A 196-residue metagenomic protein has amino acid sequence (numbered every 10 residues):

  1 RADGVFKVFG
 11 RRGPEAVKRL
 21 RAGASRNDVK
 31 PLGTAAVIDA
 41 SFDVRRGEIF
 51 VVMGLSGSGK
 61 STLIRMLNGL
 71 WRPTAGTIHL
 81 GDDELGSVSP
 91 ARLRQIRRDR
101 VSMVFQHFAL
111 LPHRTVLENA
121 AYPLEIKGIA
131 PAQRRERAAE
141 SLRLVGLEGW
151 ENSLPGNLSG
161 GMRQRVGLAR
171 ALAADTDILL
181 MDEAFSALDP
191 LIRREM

Functional and structural regions predicted by a protein language model:
K18-R26, D83-E84, A121, E125-G128 (+1 more regions): Conserved ABC ATPase "signature" region
N27-G33, L85-S102, I126, P131-A132: ABC ATPase NBD coupling module
N68: Helix-to-loop junction immediately C-terminal to a conserved catalytic motif
G76-E84: Conserved ABC transporter NBD signature motif
R114-A121: Short coil-to-helix segment of the ABC ATPase nucleotide-binding domain corresponding to the Q-loop/switch region
L154-L158, M162: Conserved ABC ATPase signature
A173-D177: A short, proline-enriched helix->beta-strand linker immediately N-terminal to the Walker B motif in ABC-type P-loop
